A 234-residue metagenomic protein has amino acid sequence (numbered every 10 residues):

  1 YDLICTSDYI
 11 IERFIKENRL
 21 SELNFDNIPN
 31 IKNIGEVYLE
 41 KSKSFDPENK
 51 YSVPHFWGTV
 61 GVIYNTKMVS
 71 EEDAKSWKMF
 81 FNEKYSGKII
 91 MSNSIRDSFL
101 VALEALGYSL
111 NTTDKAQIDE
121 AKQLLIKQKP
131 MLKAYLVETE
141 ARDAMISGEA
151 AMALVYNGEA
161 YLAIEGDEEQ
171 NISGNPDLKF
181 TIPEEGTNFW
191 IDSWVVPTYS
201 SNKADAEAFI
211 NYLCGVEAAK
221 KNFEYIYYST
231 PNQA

Functional and structural regions predicted by a protein language model:
Y1-I4, R13-E17, M79, T139-E149 (+1 more regions): Short helices/loops that flank or line small-molecule/ion binding pockets
Y9-W57, E71-F81: Hinge/lid segment of periplasmic solute-binding proteins
S21-K32, S52-V53, Q170-N188, P197-Y199: Short beta-strand->loop
G58-G61, L100, L178, I191-W194: Small-molecule pocket liners
K67-K75, G107-T113, S200-A206: Short helix-loop capping/hinge motifs at secondary-structure junctions, enriched in acidic/polar residues
K78-N93, L106: Short loop->beta-strand "edge-of-pocket" segments that line small-molecule binding or catalytic clefts across diverse
I90-S94, S98, A102, L110-K179: Ligand-binding pocket segment of bilobal, Venus flytrap-like solute-binding proteins
D192, P197-A234: Mature extracytoplasmic/periplasmic domains
